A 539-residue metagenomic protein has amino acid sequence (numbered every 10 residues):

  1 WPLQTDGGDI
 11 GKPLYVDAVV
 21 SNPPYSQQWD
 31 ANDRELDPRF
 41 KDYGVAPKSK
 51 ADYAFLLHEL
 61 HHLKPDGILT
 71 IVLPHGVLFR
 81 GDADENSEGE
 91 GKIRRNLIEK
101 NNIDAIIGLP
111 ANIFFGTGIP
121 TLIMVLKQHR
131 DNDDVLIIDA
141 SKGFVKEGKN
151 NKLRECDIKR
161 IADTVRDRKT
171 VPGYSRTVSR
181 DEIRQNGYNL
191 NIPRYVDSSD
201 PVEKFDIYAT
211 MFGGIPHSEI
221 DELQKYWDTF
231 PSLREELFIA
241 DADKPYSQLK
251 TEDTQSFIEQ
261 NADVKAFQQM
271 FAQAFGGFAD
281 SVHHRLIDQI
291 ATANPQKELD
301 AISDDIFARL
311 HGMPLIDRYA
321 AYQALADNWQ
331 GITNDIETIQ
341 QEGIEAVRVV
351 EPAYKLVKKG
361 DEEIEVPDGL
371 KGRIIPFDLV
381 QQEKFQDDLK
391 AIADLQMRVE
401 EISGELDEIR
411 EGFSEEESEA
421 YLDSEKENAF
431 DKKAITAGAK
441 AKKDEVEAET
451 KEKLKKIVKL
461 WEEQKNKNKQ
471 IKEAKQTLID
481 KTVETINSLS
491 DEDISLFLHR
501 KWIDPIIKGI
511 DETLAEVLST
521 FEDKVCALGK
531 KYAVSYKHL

Functional and structural regions predicted by a protein language model:
P2-K371, A391, R398-Y536: A conserved structural/catalytic subdomain of Rossmann-like adenosyl-cofactor enzymes
G372-R373, L379: Extended alpha-helical interaction scaffolds
L539: Basic, amphipathic alpha-helical segments enriched in Lys/Arg and hydrophobic/aromatic residues
